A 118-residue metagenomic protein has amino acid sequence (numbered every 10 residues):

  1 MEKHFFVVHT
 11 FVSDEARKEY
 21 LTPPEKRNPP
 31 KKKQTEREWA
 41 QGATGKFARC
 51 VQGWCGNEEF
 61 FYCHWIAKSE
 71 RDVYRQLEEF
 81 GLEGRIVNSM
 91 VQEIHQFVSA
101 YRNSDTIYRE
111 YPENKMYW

Functional and structural regions predicted by a protein language model:
M1-C50, G56, K68-D72, H95-W118: Short S/T/G/P-rich N-terminal loop/turn motif that feeds into the first structured element of a domain
E59-Y62: Amphipathic, hydrophobic secondary-structure cores in small proteins
I66-A100: An amphipathic, aromatic/His-enriched active-site/gating alpha helix that lines ligand/cofactor pockets
